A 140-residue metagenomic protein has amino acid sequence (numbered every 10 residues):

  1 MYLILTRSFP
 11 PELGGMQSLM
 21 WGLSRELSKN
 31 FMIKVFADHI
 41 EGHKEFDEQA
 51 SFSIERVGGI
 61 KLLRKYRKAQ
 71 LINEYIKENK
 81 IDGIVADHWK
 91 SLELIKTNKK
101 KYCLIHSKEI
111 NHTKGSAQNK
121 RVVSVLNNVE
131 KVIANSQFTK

Functional and structural regions predicted by a protein language model:
Y2, G83-V85, K96-N111, I133: Active-site proximal beta-strand in glycosyltransferases
T6-L13, L19-R64, T139: N-terminal strand-loop element at the rim of the active site of nucleotide-sugar-dependent glycosyltransferases
P11-E12, G59-K65, I81, S107-T113: Short, flexible loop segments at the rims of nucleotide/cofactor-binding pockets, characterized by
N30-F31, I81, N98-K99, V129: Short, well-ordered alpha-helix to beta-strand connector turns
Y66-R67, K99-Y102, S107-N128: Nucleotide-sugar donor phosphate/pyrophosphate-binding loop at the beta->alpha transition of glycosyltransferases
A69-K80, V122: Short, well-structured alpha-helical segments in soluble
A86-S91: Short His-centered aromatic/hydrophobic patch
V129-K140: A short, active-site helix/loop in glycosyltransferases that binds the activated sugar's phosphate group
